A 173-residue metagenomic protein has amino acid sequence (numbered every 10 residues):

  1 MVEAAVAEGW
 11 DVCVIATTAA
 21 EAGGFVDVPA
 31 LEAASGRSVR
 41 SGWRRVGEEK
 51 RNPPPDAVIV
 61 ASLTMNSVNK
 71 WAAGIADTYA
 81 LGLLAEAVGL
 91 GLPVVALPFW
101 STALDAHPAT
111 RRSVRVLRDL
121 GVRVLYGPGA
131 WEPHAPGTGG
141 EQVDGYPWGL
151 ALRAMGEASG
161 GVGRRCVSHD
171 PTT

Functional and structural regions predicted by a protein language model:
M1-T173: A cross-family phosphate/adenosyl-ligand binding-site feature
